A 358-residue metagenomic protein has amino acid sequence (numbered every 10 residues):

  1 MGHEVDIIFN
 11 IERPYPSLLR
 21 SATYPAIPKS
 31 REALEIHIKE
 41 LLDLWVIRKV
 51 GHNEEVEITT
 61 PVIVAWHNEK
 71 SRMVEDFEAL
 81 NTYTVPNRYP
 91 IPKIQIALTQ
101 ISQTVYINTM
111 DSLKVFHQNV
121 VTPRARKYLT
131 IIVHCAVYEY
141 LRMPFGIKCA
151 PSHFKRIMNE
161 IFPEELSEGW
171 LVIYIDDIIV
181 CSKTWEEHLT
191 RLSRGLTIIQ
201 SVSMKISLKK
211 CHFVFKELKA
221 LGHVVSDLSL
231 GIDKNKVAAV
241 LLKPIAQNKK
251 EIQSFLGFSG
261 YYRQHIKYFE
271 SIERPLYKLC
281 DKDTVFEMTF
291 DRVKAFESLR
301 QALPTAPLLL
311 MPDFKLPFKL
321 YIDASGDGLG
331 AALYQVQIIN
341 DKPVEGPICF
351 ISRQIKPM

Functional and structural regions predicted by a protein language model:
M1-Y89, A136, G169-D177, C181 (+3 more regions): Reverse-transcribing Pol proteins
R31-E32, L41, V105, F116 (+2 more regions): Conserved pre-motif C helix in the palm subdomain of viral-like polymerases
R48-G51, P151-T190, R194, Q200 (+1 more regions): Active-site palm subdomain of RNA-directed nucleic acid polymerases
N68-N81, A97-Q118, L230-I232, I252-G257: Conserved catalytic palm subdomain of right-hand nucleotidyl-transferase polymerases, strongest for RNA-directed enzymes
N81, A136-H153, I339-M358: A short, polar/acidic, helix/strand-boundary loop motif
N108-S112, L316-S325: Two-metal-ion RNase H-like nuclease active-site motif
Y174, K209-L316: C-terminal reverse transcriptase regions that engage the nucleic-acid substrate
G326-Q337: Acidic, metal-ligating active-site segments
